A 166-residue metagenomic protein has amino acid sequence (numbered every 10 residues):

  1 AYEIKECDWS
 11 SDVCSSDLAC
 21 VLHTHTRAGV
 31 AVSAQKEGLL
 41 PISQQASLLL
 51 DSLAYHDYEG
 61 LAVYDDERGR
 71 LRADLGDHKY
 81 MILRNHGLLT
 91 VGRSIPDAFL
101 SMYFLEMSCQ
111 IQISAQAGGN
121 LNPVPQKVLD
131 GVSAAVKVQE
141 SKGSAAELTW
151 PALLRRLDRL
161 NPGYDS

Functional and structural regions predicted by a protein language model:
A1-V13: Single conserved hydrophobic/aromatic residue that forms the stacking wall/gate of nucleotide- or nucleobase-binding
S10-S166: Glycine-rich flexible loops
